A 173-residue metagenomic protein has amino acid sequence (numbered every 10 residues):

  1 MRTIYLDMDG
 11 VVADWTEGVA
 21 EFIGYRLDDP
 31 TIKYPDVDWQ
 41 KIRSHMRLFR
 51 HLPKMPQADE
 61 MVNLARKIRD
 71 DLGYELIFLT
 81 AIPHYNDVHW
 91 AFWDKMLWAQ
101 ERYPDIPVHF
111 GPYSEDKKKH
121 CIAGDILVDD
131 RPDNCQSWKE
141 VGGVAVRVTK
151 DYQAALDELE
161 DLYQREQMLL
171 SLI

Functional and structural regions predicted by a protein language model:
M1-M46, E140: Active-site neighborhood of HAD-like aspartate-dependent phosphohydrolases
A13-T16, E21, L72, L76 (+4 more regions): Short catalytic/ligand-binding loop motif for oxyanion handling, primarily in non-cytosolic enzymes, centered on
L52-F92, A99: Substrate-recognition element of Asp-dependent hydrolases with the DxDx(T/V) motif
I77, H109-G111, V146: General small-molecule cofactor/ligand-binding pocket signal
A81-D125, P132-Q136: Substrate-recognition "cap/lid" segment bordering the active-site pocket of phosphatases
I126-L159: Acidic, Mg2+-coordinating phosphoryl-transfer loop and its flanking beta/alpha structural elements, shared across
A155-I173: Basic, glycine-rich
